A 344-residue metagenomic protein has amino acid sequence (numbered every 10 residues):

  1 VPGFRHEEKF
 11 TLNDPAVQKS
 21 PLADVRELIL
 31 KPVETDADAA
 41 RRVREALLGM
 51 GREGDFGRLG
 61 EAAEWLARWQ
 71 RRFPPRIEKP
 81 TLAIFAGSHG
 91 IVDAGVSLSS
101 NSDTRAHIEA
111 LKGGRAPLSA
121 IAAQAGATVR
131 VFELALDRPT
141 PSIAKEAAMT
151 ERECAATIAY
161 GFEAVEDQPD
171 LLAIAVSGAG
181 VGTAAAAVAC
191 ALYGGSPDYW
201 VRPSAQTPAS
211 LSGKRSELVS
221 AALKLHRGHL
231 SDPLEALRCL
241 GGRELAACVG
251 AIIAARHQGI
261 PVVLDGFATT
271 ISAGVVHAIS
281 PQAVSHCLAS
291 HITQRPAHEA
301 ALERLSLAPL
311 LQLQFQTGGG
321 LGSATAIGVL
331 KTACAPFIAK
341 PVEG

Functional and structural regions predicted by a protein language model:
P2-R5: Extreme N-terminal basic, low-complexity initiation segments that serve as generic localization/processing leaders
E8-G344: N-terminal loops that bind phosphate or other acidic moieties and the adjacent beta-alpha structural core
